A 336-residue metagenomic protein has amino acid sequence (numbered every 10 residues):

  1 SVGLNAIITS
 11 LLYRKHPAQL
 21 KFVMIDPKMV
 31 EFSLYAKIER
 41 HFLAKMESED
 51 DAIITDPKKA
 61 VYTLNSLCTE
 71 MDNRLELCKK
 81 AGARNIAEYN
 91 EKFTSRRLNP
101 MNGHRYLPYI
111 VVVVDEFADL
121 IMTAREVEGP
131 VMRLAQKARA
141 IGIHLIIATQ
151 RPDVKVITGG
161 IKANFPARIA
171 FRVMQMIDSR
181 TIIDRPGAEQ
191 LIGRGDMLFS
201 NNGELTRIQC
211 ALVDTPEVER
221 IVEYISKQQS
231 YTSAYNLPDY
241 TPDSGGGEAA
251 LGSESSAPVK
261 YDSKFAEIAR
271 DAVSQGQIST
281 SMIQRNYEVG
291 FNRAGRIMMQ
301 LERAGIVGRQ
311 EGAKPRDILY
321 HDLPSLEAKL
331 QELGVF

Functional and structural regions predicted by a protein language model:
S1-A83, L107-V173, I177-L191, D196-T206 (+4 more regions): P-loop NTPase catalytic phosphate-binding loop
L77-H104, L120: P-loop NTPase nucleotide-binding/switch module
K80-A81, G195-M197, A234-T241, M282-N286: Short coil/turn segments at secondary-structure boundaries
Y89, P100-H104, R220-S263: Charged, low-hydrophobicity low-complexity segments
E91-T94, G159-A163, A294: Short glycine/threonine-rich loop-to-helix capping motif typified by GTGT followed within a few residues by an Asp-Pro
Q175, P242-F336: Terminal-proximal interaction/regulatory segments of ATP-powered molecular machines
E219-E223, A328-Q331: Short, charged, solvent-exposed linker or helix-capping segments at domain edges/interfaces that act as flexible hinges
